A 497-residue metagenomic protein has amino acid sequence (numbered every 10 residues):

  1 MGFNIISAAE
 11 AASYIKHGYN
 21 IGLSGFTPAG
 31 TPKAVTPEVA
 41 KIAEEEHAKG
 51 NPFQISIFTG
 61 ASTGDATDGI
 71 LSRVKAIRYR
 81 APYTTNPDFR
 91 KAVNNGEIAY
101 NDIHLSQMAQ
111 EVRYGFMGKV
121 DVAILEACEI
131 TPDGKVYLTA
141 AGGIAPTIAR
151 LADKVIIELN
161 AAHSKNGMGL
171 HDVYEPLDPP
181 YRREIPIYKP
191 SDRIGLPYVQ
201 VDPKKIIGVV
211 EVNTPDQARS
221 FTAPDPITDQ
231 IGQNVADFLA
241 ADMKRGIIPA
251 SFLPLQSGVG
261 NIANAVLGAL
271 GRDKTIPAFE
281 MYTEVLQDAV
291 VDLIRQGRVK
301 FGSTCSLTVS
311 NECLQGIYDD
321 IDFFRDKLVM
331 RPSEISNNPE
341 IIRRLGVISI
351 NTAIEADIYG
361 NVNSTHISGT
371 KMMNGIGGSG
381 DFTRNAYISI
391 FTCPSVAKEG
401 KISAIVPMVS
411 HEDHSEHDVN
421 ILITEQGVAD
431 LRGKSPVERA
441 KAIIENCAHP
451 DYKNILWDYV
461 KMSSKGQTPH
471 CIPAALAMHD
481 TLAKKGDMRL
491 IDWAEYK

Functional and structural regions predicted by a protein language model:
M1-K497: Conserved alpha/beta enzyme-core scaffold
